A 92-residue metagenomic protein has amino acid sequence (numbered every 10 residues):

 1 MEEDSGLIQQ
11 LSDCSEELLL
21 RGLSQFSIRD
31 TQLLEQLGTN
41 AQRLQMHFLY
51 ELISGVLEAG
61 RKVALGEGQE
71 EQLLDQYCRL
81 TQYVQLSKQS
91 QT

Functional and structural regions predicted by a protein language model:
M1-E17, N40-H47, L65-T92: Amphipathic, coiled-coil-like alpha-helical segments
L7-Q10, C14, L33, L52-V56: Amphipathic, well-ordered alpha-helical segments in soluble domains
S12-S27, Q32-T39: N-terminal acidic leader/helix
Q25, A59, G66-G68: Solvent-exposed, well-ordered amphipathic alpha-helical segments that flank/support binding or catalytic loops
I28-E35, S54, E70-C78: Short, charged, amphipathic alpha-helical segments
D30, L44-A59: Short, well-ordered alpha-helical segments that carry or flank key catalytic/ligand-binding motifs at enzyme/regulatory
Q36, N40, A59-K62: A short structural micro-motif
